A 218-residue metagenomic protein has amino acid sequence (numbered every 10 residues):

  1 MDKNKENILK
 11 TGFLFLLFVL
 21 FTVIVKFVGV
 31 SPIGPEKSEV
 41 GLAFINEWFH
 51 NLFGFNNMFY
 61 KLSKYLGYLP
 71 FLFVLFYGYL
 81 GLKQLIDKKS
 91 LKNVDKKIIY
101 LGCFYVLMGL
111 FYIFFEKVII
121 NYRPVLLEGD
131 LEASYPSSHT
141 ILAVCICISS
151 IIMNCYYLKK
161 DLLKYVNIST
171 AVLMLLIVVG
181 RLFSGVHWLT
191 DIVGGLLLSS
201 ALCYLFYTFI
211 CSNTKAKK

Functional and structural regions predicted by a protein language model:
M1-F73, E116-L127: N-terminal transmembrane-helix/juxtamembrane module of multi-pass inner/ER membrane proteins
D2-G12, V25-K26, L127-K218: Membrane-embedded catalytic cores of phosphoryl/pyrophosphoryl-handling enzymes
G12, L16-L20, I99-F114, C145 (+3 more regions): Hydrophobic, lipid-facing residues on alpha-helical transmembrane segments of integral membrane proteins
L17, L69-Y79, C103, L107-F111 (+3 more regions): Lipid-exposed faces of alpha-helical membrane segments in multi-pass integral membrane proteins
K26-F27, G78-L85, I113, K117-N121 (+2 more regions): Transmembrane helix-loop junctions and nearby membrane-interface residues
I33-E36, G81-L162: Membrane-interface loops
S63-P70, I99, C103, S138 (+2 more regions): Alpha-helical transmembrane segments of integral membrane proteins, emphasizing hydrophobic/aromatic residues
